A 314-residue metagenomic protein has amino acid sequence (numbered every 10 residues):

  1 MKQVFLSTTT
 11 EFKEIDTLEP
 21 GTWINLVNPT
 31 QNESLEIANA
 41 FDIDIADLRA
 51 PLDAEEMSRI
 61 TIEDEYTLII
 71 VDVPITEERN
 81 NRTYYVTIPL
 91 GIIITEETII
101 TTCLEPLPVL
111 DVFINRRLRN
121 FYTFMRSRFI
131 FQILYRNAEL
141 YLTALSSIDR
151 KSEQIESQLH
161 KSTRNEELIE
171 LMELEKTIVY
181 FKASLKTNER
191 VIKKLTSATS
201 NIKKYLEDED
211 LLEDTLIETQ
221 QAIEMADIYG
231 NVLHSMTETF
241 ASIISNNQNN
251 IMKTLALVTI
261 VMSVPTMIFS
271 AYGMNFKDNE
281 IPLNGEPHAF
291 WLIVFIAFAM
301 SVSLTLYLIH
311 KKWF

Functional and structural regions predicted by a protein language model:
M1-S197, K203-K204, D214, E218-M225 (+1 more regions): Peripheral, non-transmembrane regulatory/ligand-interaction domains of membrane transport proteins
I37, F121-Y122, T196-E213, N231-N249: Hydrophobic alpha-helical transmembrane segments
D42, Q220-F314: Hydrophobic alpha-helical transmembrane segments and their immediately adjacent juxtamembrane loops
